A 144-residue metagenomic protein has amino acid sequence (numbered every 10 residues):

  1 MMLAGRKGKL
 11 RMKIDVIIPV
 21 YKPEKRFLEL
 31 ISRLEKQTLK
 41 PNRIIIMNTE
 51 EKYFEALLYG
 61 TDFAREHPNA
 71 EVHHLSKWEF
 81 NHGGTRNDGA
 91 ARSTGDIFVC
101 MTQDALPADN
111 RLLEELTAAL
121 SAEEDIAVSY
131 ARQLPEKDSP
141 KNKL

Functional and structural regions predicted by a protein language model:
A4-R11: Short, Lys/Arg-enriched N-terminal segments with co-localized hydrophobic residues within the first ~10-30 amino acids
I14-P23, L30, Q37, M47 (+1 more regions): A conserved hydrophobic helix/loop-capping motif in glycosyltransferases and polysaccharide synthases
K25-E35, N87, A91: Amphipathic, non-transmembrane alpha-helical secondary structure
I31-H74: Acidic donor-binding segment of Leloir-type glycosyltransferases
S76-S93: Glycine-rich, basic loop-to-helix element that forms the pyrophosphate-binding segment of sugar-nucleotide handling
F98: Short aromatic/hydrophobic "clamp" motif used to bind/position activated sugar donors
T102-L106: The conserved acidic donor/metal-binding loop of glycosyltransferases
R111-K143: Conserved donor NDP-sugar-binding/catalytic core segment of glycosyltransferases
